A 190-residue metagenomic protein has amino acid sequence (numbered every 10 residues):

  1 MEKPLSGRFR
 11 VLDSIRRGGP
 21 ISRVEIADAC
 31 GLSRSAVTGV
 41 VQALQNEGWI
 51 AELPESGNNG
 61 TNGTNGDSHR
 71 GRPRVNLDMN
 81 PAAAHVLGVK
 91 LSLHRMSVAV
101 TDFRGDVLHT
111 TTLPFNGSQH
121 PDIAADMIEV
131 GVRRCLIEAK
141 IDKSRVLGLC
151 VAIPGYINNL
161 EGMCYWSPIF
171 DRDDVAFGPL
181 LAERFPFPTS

Functional and structural regions predicted by a protein language model:
M1-A29: Extreme N-terminal segment that seeds HTH/winged-HTH DNA-binding domains in transcriptional regulators
I15, I26, V37-I50: Basic amphipathic alpha-helical segments that dock to polyanions
S22, A51-E52, N158: Short beta-strand(s) of the beta-wing in winged-helix/HTH DNA-binding folds
E47-S68: Beta-hairpin "wing" of winged helix-turn-helix
G71-T110: Gly/Thr-rich phosphate-binding beta-strand-loop-beta motif of the actin/hexokinase/Hsp70
V107-C150, G155-S190: Glycine-rich phosphate-binding loop and adjoining helix at the ATP-binding site of ATP-dependent phosphoryl-transfer
